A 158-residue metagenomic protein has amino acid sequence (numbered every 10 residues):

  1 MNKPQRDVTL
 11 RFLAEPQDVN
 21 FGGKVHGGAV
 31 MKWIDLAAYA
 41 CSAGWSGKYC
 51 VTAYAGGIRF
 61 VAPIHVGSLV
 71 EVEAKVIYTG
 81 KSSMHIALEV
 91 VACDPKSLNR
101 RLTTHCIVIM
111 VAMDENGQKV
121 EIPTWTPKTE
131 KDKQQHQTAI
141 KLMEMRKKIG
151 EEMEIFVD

Functional and structural regions predicted by a protein language model:
N2-D7, L36-E73, I77-Y78, S82-H85 (+1 more regions): Hydrophobic beta-strand-centered segment that forms part of the acyl-chain substrate-binding groove
V8, H65-V66, I77-D158: HotDog/MaoC-like acyl-thioester-processing domains
T9-L13: Active-site-flanking beta-strand signature of metal-NTP-handling nucleotidyl enzymes and homologous cyclase-like
A14-E15, F60, M110: Hydrophobic residues in beta-strands and at strand termini
E15-Q17, F21, G47, N116-Q118: Glycine-rich, flexible loop/turn motifs
V19-K32: A conserved, well-ordered hydrophobic junction motif at loop->secondary-structure transitions
F21-K24, A62, N99-R100: Short histidine-centered beta-strand/loop micro-motifs that create catalytic or ligand/metal-coordination sites
